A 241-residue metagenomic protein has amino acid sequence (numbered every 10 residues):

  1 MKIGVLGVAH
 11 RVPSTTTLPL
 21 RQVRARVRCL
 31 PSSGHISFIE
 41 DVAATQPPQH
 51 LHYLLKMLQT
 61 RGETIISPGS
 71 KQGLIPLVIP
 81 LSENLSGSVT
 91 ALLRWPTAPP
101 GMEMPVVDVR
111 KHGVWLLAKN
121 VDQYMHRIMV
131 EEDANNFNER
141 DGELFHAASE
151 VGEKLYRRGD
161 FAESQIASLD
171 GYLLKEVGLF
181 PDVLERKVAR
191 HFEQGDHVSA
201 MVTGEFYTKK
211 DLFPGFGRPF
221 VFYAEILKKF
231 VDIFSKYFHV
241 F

Functional and structural regions predicted by a protein language model:
M1-T97, P181, M201, G215-V221 (+2 more regions): A surface-exposed partner-binding patch
H10, H35, H50-H52, H112 (+5 more regions): Histidine (H) residue identity feature
D41, Y53-K56, Q123, R127 (+3 more regions): Charged/polar, solvent-exposed surface patches and flexible loops
Y53-G178: Long, contiguous interaction/recruitment modules in multidomain scaffold/adaptor proteins
A134-F241: Charge-dense, low-complexity intrinsically disordered regions
